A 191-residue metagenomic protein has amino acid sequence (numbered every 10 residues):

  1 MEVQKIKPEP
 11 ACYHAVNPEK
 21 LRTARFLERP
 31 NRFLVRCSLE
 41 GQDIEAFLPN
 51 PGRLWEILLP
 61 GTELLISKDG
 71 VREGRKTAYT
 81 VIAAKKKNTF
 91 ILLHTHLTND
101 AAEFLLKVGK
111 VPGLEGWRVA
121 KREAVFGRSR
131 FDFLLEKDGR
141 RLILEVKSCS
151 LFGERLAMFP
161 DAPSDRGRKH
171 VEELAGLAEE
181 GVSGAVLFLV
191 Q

Functional and structural regions predicted by a protein language model:
P18-E28: Structural detector for short beta-strands of small beta-barrel domains
A24, F131-D161, L174: Conserved catalytic cores of phosphodiester-cleaving nucleases, focusing on short active-site segments
E28, K68-G74: Short, charged beta-turn/beta-strand-edge "cap" motif at the junction between a beta-strand and an adjacent loop
N31-R36: Short aromatic-glycine-enriched beta-strand elements
I44-L54: Short alpha-helix capping/helix-loop boundary micro-motifs
G52-L65: Short nucleic-acid-contacting surface segments enriched for D/E, G, S/T with interspersed K/R
E73-N88: OB-fold/S1-family single-stranded nucleic acid-binding modules
K110-F126: A short acidic/basic microdomain associated with nuclease active sites
